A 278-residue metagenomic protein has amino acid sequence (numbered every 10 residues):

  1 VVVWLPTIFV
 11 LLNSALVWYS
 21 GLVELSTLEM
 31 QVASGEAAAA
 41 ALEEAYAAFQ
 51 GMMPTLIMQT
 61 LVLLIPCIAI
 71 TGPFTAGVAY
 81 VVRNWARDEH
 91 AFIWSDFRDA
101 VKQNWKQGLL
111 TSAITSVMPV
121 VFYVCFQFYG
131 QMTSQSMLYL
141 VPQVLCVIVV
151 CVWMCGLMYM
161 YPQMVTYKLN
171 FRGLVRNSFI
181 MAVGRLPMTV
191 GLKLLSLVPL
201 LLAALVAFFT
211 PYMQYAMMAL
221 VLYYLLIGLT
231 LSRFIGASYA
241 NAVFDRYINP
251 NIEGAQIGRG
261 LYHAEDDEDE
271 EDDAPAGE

Functional and structural regions predicted by a protein language model:
V1-E278: Hydrophobic alpha-helical membrane segments
